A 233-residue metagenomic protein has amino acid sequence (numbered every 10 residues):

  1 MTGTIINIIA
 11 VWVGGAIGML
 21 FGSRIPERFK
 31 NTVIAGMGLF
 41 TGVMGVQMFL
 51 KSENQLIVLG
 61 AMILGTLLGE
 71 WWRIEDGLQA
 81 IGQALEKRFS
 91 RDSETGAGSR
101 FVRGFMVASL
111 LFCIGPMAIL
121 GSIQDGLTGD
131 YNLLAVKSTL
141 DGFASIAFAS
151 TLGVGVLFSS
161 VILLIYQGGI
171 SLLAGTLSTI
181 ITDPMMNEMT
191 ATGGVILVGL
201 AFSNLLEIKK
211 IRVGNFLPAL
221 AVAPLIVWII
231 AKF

Functional and structural regions predicted by a protein language model:
M1-V13, L56, G60, G126-S138 (+1 more regions): Structural signature of hydrophobic alpha-helical transmembrane segments
I6-G14, G18, G22, I34 (+17 more regions): Alpha-helical transmembrane segments in multi-pass membrane proteins
P26, R73-I81, L157, L173 (+1 more regions): Juxtamembrane/interfacial segments flanking transmembrane helices
E27-R28, I74-G104: Intrinsically disordered, low-complexity non-transmembrane regions of multi-pass membrane transporters
R28, S203-A221: Interfacial loop-to-transmembrane junctions
G45-K51, C113-G121, S171-D183, I226-F233: Hydrophobic alpha-helical transmembrane segments in multi-pass integral membrane proteins
Q47-L56, W71-G82: Transmembrane alpha-helix boundary signature
G98-T176: Helix-loop-helix junctions within the multi-pass membrane cores of secondary transporters/permeases
